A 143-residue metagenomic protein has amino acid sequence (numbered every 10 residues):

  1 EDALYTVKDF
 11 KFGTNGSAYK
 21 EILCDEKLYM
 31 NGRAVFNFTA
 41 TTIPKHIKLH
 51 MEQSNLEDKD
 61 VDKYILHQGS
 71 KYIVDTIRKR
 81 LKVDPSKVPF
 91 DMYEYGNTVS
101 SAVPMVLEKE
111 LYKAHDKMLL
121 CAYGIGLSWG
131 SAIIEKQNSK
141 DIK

Functional and structural regions predicted by a protein language model:
E1-T41, K45-K48, Y123, A132-K143: Condensing-enzyme catalytic core mediating Claisen C-C bond formation in acyl metabolism
K45-D62, E110-L111: Phosphate/pyrophosphate-binding loops at sites that engage ATP/ADP/AMP, CoA/4′-phosphopantetheine, polyphosphate
D62-K143: Claisen-condensing/thiolase-fold acyl-transfer catalytic domains that form or cleave C-C bonds in fatty acid
